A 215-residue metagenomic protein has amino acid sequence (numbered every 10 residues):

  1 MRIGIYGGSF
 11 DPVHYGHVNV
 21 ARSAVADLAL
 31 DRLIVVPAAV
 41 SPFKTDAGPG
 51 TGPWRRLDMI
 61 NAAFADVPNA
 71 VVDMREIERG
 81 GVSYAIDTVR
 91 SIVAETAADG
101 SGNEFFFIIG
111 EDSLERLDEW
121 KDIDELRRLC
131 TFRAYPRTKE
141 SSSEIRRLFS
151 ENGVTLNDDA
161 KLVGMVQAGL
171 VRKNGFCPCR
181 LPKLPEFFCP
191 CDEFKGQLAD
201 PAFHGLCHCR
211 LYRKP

Functional and structural regions predicted by a protein language model:
M1-T155: Nucleotidyltransferase catalytic core that binds NTPs
E151-P215: Long, distal/terminal scaffolding or interaction modules with repetitive or compositionally biased sequence
